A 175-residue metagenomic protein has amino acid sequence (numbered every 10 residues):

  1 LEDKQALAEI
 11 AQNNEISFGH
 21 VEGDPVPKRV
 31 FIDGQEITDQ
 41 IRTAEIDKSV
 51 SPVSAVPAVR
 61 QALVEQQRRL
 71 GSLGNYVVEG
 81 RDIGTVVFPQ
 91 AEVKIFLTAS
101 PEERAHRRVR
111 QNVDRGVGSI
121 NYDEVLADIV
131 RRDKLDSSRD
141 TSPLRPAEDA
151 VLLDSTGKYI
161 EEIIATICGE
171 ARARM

Functional and structural regions predicted by a protein language model:
L1-R42: N-terminal phosphate/diphosphate-binding loop that engages ATP/GTP or pyrophosphate donors across diverse enzyme folds
E2, I41, S54, A58 (+5 more regions): Residues at secondary-structure transition points
I10, G23-R29, G80, V86 (+1 more regions): Glycine/charge-rich, flexible interdomain linkers and switch-proximal surface loops that mediate coupling
F31-T38, D47, V109-D114, K134-M175: NTP-dependent small-molecule kinase module
G34, L63, V77, I129 (+1 more regions): Residue-level signature of catalytic and energy-coupling elements of molecular machines, predominantly ATP/GTP-dependent
T38-D114: ATP-dependent NMP and nucleoside kinases share a basic, alpha-helical "lid"
D82-I83, P89, I95-H106, V113-D128 (+3 more regions): Anionic, Ser/Thr-rich low-complexity intrinsically disordered regions
